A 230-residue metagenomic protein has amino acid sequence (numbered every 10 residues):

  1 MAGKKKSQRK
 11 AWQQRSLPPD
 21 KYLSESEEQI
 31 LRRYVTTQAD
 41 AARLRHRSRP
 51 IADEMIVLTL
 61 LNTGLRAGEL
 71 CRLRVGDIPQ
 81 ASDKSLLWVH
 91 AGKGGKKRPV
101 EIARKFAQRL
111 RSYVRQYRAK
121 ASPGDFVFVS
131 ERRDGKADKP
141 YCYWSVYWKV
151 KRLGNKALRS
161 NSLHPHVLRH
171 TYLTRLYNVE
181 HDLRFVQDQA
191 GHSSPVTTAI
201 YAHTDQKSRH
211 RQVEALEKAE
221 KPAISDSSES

Functional and structural regions predicted by a protein language model:
M1-S230: Conserved catalytic core of the tyrosine transesterase superfamily
